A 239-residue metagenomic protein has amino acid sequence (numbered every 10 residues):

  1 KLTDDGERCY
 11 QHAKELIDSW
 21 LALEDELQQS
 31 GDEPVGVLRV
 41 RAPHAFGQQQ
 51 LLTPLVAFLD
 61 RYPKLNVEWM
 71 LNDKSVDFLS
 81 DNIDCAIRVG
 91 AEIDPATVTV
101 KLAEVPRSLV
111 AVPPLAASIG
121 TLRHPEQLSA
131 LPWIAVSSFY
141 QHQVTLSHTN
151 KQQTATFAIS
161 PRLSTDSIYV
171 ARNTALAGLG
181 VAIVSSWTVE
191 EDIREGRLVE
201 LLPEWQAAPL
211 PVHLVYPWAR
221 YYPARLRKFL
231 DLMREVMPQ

Functional and structural regions predicted by a protein language model:
K1-S19: Basic, amphipathic "hinge/linker" alpha-helix immediately C-terminal to the N-terminal HTH DNA-binding motif
T3, D84, G178: Conserved G/P- and acidic residue-centered "switch" motifs that form tight phosphate/ATP-binding loops in soluble
E7, D18-R41: Short helix-loop hinge/linker segments at domain boundaries
Q11, K64, S186-E191, E195 (+1 more regions): C-terminal effector-binding regulatory domain of bacterial HTH transcription factors
E26, R41, E68-N72, S147 (+2 more regions): Solvent-exposed beta-strand sheet faces enriched in polar/charged residues
V35-V98: Central regulatory/effector-binding core of bacterial HTH transcription factors
R39-R41, A86, I134, A182 (+1 more regions): Short, well-ordered beta-strand segments
V76-S80, E92-V212, Q239: C-terminal regulatory
